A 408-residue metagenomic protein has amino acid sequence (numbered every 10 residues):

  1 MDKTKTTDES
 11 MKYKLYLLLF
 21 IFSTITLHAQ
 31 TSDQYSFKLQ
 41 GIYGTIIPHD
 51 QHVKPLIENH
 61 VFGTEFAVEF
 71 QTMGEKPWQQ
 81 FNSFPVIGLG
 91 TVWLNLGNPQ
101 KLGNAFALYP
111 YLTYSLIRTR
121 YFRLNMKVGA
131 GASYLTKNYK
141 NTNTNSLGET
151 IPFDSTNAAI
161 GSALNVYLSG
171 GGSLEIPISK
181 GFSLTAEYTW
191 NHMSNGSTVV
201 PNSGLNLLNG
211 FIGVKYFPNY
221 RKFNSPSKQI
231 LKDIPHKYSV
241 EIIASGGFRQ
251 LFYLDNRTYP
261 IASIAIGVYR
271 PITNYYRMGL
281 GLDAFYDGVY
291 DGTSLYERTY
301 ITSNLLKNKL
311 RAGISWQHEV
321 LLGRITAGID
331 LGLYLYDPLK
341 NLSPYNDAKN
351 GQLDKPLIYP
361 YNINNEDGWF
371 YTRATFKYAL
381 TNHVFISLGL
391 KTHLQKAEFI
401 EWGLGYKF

Functional and structural regions predicted by a protein language model:
T31, I57-P99, T258-E319: Glycine- and aromatic-enriched membrane insertion/assembly motifs of diderm outer-membrane and organelle channel
D33, E58-T64, S83, L102-L108 (+8 more regions): Residues that define the transmembrane beta-barrel architecture of outer-membrane proteins
Y35-L39, P85-I87, L124-A130, L184-A186 (+7 more regions): Transmembrane beta-strands of outer-membrane beta-barrel proteins
L39, F66-F70, P110-Y114, V128-A132 (+9 more regions): Residues on the lipid-exposed face of transmembrane beta-strands in outer-membrane beta-barrel proteins
G41-I47, F70-T72, T91-G97, A130-N138 (+8 more regions): Transmembrane beta-strands of outer-membrane beta-barrel pores
I46, N206-S227, A397-F408: Outer-membrane beta-barrel "beta-signal"
H49-K54, Q100-G103, N138-N145, G196-S203 (+5 more regions): Outer-membrane beta-barrel translocator domains and adjoining extracellular loop/strand segments of Gram-negative
E75-W78, R120-L124, I176-L184, Y220-F223 (+3 more regions): Repeated loop/turn-to-beta-strand initiation elements of outer-membrane beta-barrel proteins
